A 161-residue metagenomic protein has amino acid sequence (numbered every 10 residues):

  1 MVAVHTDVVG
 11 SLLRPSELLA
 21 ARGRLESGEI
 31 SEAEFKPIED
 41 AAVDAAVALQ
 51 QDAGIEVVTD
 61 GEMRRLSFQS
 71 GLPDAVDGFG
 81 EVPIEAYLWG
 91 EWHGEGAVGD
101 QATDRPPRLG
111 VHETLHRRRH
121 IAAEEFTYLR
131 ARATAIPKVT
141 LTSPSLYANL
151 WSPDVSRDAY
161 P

Functional and structural regions predicted by a protein language model:
M1-P161: Domain-level signal for soluble alpha/beta catalytic cores
